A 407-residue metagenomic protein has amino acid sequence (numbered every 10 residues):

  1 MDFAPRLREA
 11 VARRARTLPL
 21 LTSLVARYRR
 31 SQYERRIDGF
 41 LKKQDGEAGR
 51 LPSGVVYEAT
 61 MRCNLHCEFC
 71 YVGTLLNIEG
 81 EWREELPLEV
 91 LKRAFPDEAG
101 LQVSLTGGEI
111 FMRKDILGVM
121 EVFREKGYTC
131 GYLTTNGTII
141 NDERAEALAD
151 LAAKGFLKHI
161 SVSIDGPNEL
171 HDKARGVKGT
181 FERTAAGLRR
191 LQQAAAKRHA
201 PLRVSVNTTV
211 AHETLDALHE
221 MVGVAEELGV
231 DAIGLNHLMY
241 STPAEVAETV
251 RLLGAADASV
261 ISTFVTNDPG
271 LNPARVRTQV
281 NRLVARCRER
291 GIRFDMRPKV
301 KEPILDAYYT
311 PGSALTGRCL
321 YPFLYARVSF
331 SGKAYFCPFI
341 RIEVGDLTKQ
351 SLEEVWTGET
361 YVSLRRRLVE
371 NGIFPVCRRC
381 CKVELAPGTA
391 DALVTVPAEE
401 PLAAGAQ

Functional and structural regions predicted by a protein language model:
P5-K158, Q407: Conserved alpha-helical substructure of the radical SAM core
L7-A10, I37-L51, A307-P322, R327 (+1 more regions): Flexible mid-to-C-terminal extensions adjoining Fe-S/redox cofactors in radical SAM and related proteins
A48, K197-R203, P243-F336, C380-L385 (+1 more regions): A C-terminal junction/extension of Radical SAM enzymes
L51, R83-V90, G179-R183, E213-A217 (+2 more regions): Soluble or luminal CAZymes and related metallo-dependent hydrolases
G54, E58, S205, G234 (+2 more regions): Amphipathic alpha-helical recognition patches that constitute DNA-binding helices
V55, A59, I160, V206-T208 (+1 more regions): A structural signal for short, well-ordered beta-strand segments
R62-N64, I110, I139, P167 (+7 more regions): Short, solvent-exposed loop/turn segments at secondary-structure junctions
L88-T106, R113-H237, A244: Radical SAM/AdoMet-radical enzyme domain recognition
